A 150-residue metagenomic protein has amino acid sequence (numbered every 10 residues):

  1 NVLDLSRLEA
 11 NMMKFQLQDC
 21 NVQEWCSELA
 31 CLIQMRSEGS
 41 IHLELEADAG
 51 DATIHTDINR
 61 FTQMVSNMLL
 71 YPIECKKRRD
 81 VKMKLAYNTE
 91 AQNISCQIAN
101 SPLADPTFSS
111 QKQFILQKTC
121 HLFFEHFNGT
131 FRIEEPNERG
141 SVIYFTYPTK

Functional and structural regions predicted by a protein language model:
A10-F15, T53-T56: Conserved micro-motifs of the catalytic ATP-binding
Q16-C31, T62: A conserved beta-strand-to-alpha-helix junction within the catalytic ATP-binding
Q16-N21, H42-A52, N88, S101: Conserved catalytic submotifs in the C-terminal HATPase_c
R36-L45, V81: Short conserved segments within the C-terminal catalytic ATPase subdomain
D80-Q92, A99-N100: Short beta-strand/loop element within the Bergerat-fold HATPase_c
N93-K118: Glycine-rich/acidic phosphate-handling loop/turn and adjacent ATP-lid/helix of nucleotide-binding kinase/ATPase domains
F123-F124: Detector for a conserved hydrophobic position within an alpha-helical segment of the HATPase_c
N128-E135: Glycine-rich ATP-binding loops of the HATPase_c
